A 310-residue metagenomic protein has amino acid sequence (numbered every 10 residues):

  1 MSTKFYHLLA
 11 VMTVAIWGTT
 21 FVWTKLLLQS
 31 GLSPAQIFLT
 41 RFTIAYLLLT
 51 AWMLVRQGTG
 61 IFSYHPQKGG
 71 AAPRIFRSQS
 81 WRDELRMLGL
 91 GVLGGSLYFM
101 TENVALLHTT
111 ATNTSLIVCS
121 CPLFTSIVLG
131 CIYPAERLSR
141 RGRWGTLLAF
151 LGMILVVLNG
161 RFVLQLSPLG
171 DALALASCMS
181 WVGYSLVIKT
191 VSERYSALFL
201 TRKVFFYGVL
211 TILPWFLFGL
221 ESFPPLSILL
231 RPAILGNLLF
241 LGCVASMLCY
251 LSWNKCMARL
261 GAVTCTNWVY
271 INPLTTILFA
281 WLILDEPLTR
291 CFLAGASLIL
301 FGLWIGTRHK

Functional and structural regions predicted by a protein language model:
M1-T40, V92, T101-V104, L164-T190 (+1 more regions): Glycine-/small-residue-enriched transmembrane alpha-helix faces in small-molecule transporters and effluxers
G18, V22, G91-S96, M100 (+8 more regions): Hydrophobic/small/kink-forming positions within alpha-helical transmembrane segments of polytopic membrane proteins
T20, I44-L48, I117-I132, L147 (+4 more regions): Alpha-helical transmembrane segments of compact multi-pass small-molecule transporters, enriched in specific families
T20-F21, T50, R56-V118, I154-L155 (+1 more regions): Specific transmembrane alpha-helical segments of multi-pass solute transporters/efflux pumps, especially DMT/EamA
L27, I37, R41, A105 (+8 more regions): Hydrophobic/aromatic residues within transmembrane alpha-helices of multi-pass small-molecule transporters
T40, G95, F99, T114-S120 (+2 more regions): Helix-helix packing/entry segments at the starts of transmembrane helices
L49, I127-V128, R141-G160, Y270 (+2 more regions): Hydrophobic transmembrane alpha-helices of multi-pass small-molecule transport proteins
L49, T125-I127, I132, V163-F223 (+1 more regions): Transmembrane alpha-helical segments that form core, pore/gating elements of small-molecule transporters/exporters
